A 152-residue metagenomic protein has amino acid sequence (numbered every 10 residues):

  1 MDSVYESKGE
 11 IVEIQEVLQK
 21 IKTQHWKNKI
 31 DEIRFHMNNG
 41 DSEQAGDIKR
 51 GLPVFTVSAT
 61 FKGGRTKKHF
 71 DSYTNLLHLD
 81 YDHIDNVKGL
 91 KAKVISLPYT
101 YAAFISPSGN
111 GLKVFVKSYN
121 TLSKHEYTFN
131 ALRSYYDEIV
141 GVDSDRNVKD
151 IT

Functional and structural regions predicted by a protein language model:
M1-K8, T60-D85, L97, S118-T152: DNA replication initiation modules
M1-N75: DNA replication initiation on ssDNA origins
L77-D80, A102-I105, K113: Structural recognition of the beta-strand scaffold that forms the well-ordered cores of secreted hydrolase catalytic
H83-V87, G109-N110: A short acidic, glycine/proline-enriched capping/turn motif at secondary-structure boundaries, especially helix N-cap
K88-I105: Well-ordered mid-protein domain cores that form the structural environment of catalytic cofactors
A102-S108, S144-K149: Short beta-strand
N110-K117: A generic structural motif
